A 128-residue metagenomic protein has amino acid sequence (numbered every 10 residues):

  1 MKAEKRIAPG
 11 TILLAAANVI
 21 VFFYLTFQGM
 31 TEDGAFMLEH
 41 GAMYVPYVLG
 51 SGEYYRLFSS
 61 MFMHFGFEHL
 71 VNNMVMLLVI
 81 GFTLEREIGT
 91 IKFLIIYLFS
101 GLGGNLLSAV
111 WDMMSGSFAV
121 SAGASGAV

Functional and structural regions predicted by a protein language model:
M1-E4: Short, Lys/Arg-rich, polar N-terminal cytosolic tail immediately upstream of the first transmembrane signal-anchor
I7: Active-site-adjacent structural elements in enzyme catalytic domains
G10-A122: N-terminal TM1-TM2 helical hairpin plus the immediately adjacent luminal interfacial "cap"
G123-V128: Short, intrinsically disordered, charge-balanced linker/junction segments flanking boundaries in proteins
